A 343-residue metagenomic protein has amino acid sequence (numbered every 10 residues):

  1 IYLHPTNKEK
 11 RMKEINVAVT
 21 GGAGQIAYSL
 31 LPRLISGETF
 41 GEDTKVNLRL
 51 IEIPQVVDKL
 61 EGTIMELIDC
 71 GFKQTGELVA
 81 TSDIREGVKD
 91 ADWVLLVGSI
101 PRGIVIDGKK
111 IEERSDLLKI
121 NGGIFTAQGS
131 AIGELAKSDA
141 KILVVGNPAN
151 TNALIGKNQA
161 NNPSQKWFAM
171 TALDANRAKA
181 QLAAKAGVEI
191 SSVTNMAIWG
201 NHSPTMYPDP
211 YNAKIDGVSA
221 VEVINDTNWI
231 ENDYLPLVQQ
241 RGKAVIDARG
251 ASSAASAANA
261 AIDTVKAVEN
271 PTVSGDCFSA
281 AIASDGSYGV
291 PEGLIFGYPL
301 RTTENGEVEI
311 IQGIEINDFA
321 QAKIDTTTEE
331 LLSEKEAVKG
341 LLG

Functional and structural regions predicted by a protein language model:
I1-R11: Short, Lys/Arg-enriched N-terminal segments with co-localized hydrophobic residues within the first ~10-30 amino acids
A23: N-terminal Rossmann NAD(P)H-binding glycine-rich loop of SDR-like oxidoreductase domains
A27-Y28: N-terminal Rossmann-fold NAD(P) dinucleotide-binding loop
S36-A91, I100, I106-D107, E336-G340: Conserved N-terminal Rossmann-fold NAD(P) cofactor-binding segment
V94-L96, V144: Redox-cofactor binding/interface segments in oxidoreductases and associated redox assembly factors
K109-Q181: Rossmann-like NAD(P)(H) cofactor-binding subdomain of soluble oxidoreductases
Q159-Q165, A175-G343: C-terminal substrate-binding/catalytic lobe of Rossmann-fold NAD(P)-dependent dehydrogenases
